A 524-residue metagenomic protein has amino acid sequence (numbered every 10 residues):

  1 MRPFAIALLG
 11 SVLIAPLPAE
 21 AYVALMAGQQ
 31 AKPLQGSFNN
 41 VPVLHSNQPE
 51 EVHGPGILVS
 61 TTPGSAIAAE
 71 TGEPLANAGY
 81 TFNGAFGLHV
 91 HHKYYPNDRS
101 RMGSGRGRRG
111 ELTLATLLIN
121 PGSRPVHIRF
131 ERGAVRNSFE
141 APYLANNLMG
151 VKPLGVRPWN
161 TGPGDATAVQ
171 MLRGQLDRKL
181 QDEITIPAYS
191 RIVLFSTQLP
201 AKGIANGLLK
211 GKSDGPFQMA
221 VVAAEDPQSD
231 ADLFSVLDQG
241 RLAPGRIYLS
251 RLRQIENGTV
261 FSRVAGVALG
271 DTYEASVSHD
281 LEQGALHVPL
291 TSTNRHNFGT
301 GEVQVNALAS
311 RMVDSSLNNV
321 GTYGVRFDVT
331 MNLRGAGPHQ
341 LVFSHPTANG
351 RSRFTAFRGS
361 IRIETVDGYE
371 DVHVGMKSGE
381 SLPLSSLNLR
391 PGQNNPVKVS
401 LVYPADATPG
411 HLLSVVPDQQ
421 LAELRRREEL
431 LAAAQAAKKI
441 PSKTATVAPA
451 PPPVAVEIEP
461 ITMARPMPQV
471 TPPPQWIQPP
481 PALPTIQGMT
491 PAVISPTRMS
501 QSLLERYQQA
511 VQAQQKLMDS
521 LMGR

Functional and structural regions predicted by a protein language model:
M1-F4: Positively charged n-region of N-terminal signal peptides that target proteins for export
A7-P16: Bacterial N-terminal signal peptides
L17-A21: Sec/Tat signal peptide C-region and signal peptidase I cleavage site
Y22-A31, T61-E131, R136, Y143-L144 (+5 more regions): Long compositionally biased, domain-poor regions of proteins
L25-H53, V222-L290, E429-L430, Q478-P480 (+1 more regions): Activation corresponds to long, low-complexity, non-globular regions
G150-D177: Low-complexity, serine/threonine/proline-enriched polar segments
L176-G266, L317, I440, A445-E459 (+1 more regions): Signal peptide-directed secreted proteins
A432-G488, A492: Acidic, proline-/serine-/threonine-rich low-complexity intrinsically disordered repeat tracts
